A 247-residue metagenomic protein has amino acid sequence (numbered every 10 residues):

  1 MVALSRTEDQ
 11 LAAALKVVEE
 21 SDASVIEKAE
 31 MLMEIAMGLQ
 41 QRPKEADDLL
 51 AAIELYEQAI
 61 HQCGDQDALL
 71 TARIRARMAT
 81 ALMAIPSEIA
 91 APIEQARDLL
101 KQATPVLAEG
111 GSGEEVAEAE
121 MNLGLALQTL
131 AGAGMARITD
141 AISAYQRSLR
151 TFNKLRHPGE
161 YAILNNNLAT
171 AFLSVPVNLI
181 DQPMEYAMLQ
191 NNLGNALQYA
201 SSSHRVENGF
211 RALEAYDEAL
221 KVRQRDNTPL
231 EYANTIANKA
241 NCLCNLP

Functional and structural regions predicted by a protein language model:
M1-E8, L39-A51, L82-Q95, Q128-D140 (+4 more regions): Short coil/turn connectors between adjacent alpha-helices in alpha-solenoid helical repeat scaffolds
M1-M31, I35-R42: N-terminal alpha-helical interaction modules that lie
K16, E34-Q41, E54-H61, D98-K101 (+2 more regions): Extended, non-membrane alpha-helical segments enriched in charged/polar residues
V17-K28, A59-T71, T104-V116, L149-Y161 (+2 more regions): Flexible helix-coil transition and linker loops at the boundaries of alpha-helical arrays
S24, K28, E45-L55, Q62-D65 (+1 more regions): Alpha-solenoid helical-repeat scaffolds
E30-K44, L70-A84, E114-T129, G159-S174 (+2 more regions): Conserved alpha-helical positions within TPR/SEL1-like repeat arrays
A52, A59, A103, A141 (+6 more regions): Small-residue (primarily alanine) positions within well-ordered alpha-helices, especially packing/interaction faces
